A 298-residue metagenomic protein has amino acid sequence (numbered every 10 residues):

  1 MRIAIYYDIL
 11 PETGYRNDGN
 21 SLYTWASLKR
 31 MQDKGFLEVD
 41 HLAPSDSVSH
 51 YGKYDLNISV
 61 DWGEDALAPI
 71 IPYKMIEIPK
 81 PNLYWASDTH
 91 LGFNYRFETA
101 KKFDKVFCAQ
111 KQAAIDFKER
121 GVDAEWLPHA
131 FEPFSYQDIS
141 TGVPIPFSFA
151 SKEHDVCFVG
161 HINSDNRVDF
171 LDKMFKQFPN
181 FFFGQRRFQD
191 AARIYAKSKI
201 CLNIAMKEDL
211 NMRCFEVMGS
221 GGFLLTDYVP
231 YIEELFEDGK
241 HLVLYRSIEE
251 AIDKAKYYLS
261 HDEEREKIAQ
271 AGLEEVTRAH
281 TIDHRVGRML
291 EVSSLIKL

Functional and structural regions predicted by a protein language model:
M1-D238, V243-L244, G287, I296: Nucleotide-sugar donor-binding catalytic core of glycosyltransferases
L56, L235-D238, I248, E264 (+2 more regions): Conserved catalytic or regulatory cores that recognize and/or transform ribose-phosphate-containing ligands
L242-I248, Y257-D262: Conserved acidic donor-binding segment of nucleotide-sugar-dependent glycosyltransferases
I248-A251, G272: Catalytic phosphate/metal-binding cores of nucleic-acid and nucleotide-processing enzymes, i.e., regions that mediate
K254: Short amphipathic alpha-helices within nucleic acid-binding modules
S260-S293: A charged, aromatic-enriched C-terminal amphipathic alpha-helix characteristic of glycosyltransferases across folds
